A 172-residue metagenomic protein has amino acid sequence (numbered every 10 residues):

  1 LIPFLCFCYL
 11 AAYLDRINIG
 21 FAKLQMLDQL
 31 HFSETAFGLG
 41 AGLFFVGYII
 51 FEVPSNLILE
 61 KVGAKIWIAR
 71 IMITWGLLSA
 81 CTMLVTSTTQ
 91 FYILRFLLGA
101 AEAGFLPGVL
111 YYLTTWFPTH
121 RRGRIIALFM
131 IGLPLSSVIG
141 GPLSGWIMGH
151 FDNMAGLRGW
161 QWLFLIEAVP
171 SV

Functional and structural regions predicted by a protein language model:
L1-E34, I50, G140, S144: Extracytoplasmic
Y13, I17, M83, G99-P107 (+1 more regions): Small-residue-rich segments within alpha-helical transmembrane domains of MFS-like 12-TM solute carriers
M26-L27, I58-L59, L143-D152: Interfacial helix-cap and linker-helix signal at transmembrane-aqueous boundaries of multi-pass secondary transporters
H31, G63, L84-Q90, A101 (+1 more regions): Helix-breaking motifs and short loop linkers at transmembrane-helix boundaries and internal kinks in secondary membrane
I50-T89: Conserved MFS/SLC helix-loop-helix module at the cytosolic interface between two early adjacent transmembrane helices
L94-I131: Cytoplasmic helix-loop-helix junction between adjacent transmembrane helices in 12-TM secondary transporters
G123-M148, S171: Glycine-rich segments within core transmembrane alpha-helices of 12-TM secondary carriers
G159-V172: Symmetry-related core transmembrane helices of the 12-TM Major Facilitator Superfamily/SLC fold
